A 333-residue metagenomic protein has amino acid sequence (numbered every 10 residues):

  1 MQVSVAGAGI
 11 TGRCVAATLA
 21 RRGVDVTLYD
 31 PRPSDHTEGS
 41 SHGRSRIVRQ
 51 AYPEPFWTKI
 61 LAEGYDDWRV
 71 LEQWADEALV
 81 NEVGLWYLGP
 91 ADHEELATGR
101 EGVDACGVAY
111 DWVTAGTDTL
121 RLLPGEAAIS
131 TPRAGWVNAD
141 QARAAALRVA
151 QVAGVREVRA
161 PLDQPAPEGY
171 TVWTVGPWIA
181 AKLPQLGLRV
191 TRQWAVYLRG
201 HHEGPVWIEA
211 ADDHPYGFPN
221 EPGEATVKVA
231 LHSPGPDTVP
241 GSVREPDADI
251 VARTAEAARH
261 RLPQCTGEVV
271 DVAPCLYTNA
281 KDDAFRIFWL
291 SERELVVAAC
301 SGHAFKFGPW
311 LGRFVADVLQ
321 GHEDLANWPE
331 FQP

Functional and structural regions predicted by a protein language model:
M1-T11: Beta1/beta-strand and adjacent pyrophosphate-binding region of the FAD-binding site in flavoprotein oxidoreductases
A6, P167-I179, G312: Short hydrophobic core segments
T11, S34, W178: Conserved Rossmann-like nucleotide-cofactor binding loop
A17-R21, A78-V80, P177-E292: Active-site substrate-recognition segment that forms the wall of the catalytic cavity or substrate channel
R21-S40: Glycine-rich FAD pyrophosphate-binding loop
R44-T119, G125: Dinucleotide-binding Rossmann-like beta1-alpha1 core, especially the glycine-rich loop that anchors the ADP
S130-D163: Helical element adjacent to the flavin cofactor pocket in flavoenzyme catalytic cores
Q264-P333: C-terminal catalytic lobe of FAD-dependent flavoproteins
